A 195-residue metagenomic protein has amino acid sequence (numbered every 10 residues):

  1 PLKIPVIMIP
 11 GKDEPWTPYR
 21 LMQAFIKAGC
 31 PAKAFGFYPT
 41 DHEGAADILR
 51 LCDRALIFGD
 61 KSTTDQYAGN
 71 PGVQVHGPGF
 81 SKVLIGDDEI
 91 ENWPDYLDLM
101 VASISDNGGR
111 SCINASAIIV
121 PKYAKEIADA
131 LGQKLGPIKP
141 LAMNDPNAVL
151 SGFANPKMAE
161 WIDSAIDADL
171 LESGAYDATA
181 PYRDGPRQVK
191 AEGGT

Functional and structural regions predicted by a protein language model:
P1-V101: Rossmann-like NAD(P) dinucleotide-binding subdomain of oxidoreductase/dehydrogenase enzymes
Q23-I26, S62-T63, N70-G72, S105-D106 (+2 more regions): Intrinsically disordered, low-complexity boundary segments flanking structured domains
F25, G29, L56-G59, P71 (+3 more regions): Structural signal for hydrophobic packing residues in well-ordered secondary-structure cores of soluble enzyme domains
L56-I57, Q74, L84, I119 (+2 more regions): Structured core elements
V83-D88, I118-K122, F153: Short beta-strand-to-turn element immediately C-terminal to the catalytic PLP-Schiff-base lysine in fold type I
R110-C112: Extended low-complexity, polyampholyte segments enriched in Ser/Thr/Pro and acidic residues
K122-T195: NAD(P)-dependent aldehyde/semialdehyde dehydrogenase
